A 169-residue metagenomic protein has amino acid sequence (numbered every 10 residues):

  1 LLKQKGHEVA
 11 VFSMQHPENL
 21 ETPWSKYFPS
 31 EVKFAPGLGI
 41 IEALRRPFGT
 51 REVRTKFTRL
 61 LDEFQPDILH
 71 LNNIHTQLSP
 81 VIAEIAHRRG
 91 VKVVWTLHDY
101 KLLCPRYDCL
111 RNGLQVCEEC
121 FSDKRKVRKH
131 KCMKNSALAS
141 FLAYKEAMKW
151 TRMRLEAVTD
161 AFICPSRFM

Functional and structural regions predicted by a protein language model:
L1-E18, D62-F64, S79-I82, A86-K92 (+1 more regions): N-terminal subdomain of nucleotide-sugar transferases
K5-H7, V11-I68, C109, K124: A conserved catalytic-core segment of Leloir-type glycosyltransferases
F12, T96-L97, P165: Generic beta-sheet signal
R59, R88, K101, C117-A161: Membrane-proximal helix-turn-helix segments that form the acceptor-binding/catalytic region of lipid-linked
L69-V91, W95-R128: An aromatic- and histidine-rich active-site surface loop
N73, S166-R167: Helix N-cap/beta->alpha junction signal
V81, R167-F168: Alpha-helix/helix-capping structural signal
K101, F168-M169: Alpha-helix capping/helix-boundary segments
